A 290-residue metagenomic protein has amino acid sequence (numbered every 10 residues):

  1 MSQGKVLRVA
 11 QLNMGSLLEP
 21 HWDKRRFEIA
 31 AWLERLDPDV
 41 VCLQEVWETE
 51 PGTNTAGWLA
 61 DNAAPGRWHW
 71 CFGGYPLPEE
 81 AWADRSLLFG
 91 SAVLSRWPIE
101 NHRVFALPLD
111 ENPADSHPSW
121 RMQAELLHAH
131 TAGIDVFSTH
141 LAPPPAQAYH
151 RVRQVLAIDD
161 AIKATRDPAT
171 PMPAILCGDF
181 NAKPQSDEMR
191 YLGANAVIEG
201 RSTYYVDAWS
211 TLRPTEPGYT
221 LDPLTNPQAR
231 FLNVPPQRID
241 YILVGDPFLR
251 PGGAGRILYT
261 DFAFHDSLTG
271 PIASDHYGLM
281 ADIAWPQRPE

Functional and structural regions predicted by a protein language model:
M1-N62, Y75-F89, L156, D275 (+1 more regions): N-terminal, active-site-proximal structural segment of metallo-dependent hydrolase catalytic domains
L7, D39-V40, I134, P173-I175 (+1 more regions): Short, Asp-centered acidic motifs that coordinate Mg2+ and/or phosphate in catalytic or ligand-binding sites
L17-E19, E48-P51, P78-E79, P143-A146 (+2 more regions): Active-site environment of divalent metal-dependent phosphoester hydrolases
W22, V40, Q44-L141: Structured beta-strand-rich core segments of catalytic domains in phosphoester-bond hydrolases
V41-Q44, F72-G73, I175-D179, D207-S210: Active-site neighborhood of phospho(di)ester-bond hydrolases with catalytic His/Asp-centered motifs
A124-F137, A148-R190: His/acidic metal-ligating clusters that form di-metal
K163-A174, A182-E290: Metal-dependent phosphoester-hydrolase catalytic domains
